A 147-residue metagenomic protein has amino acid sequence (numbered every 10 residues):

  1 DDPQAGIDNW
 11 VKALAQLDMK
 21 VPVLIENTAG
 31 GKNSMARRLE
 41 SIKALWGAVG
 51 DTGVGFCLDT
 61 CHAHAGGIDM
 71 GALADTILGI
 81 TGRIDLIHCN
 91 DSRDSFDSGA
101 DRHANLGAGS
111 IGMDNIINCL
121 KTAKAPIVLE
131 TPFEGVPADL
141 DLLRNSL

Functional and structural regions predicted by a protein language model:
D1-F56, A65: Active-site acidic/histidine proton-transfer and metal-coordination neighborhood in alpha/beta enzyme cores
P3-A15, L39-A48, A74-D75, H103-N118 (+1 more regions): Short, electropositive alpha-helical surface patch
L17-D18, V49-G50, I80-T81, A123 (+1 more regions): A structural signal for short coil/turn segments at secondary-structure junctions
V23, D59, I87, I127: Conserved, mostly hydrophobic/aromatic
T28, C57, C61, N90-S92 (+1 more regions): Anionic group-transfer/hydrolysis microenvironments
M35-A36, H64-P126: Gly/Pro-rich active-site loop or hairpin
P126-P137: A short, acidic, flexible beta-alpha connecting loop/helix-capping segment that sits on the rim of active
